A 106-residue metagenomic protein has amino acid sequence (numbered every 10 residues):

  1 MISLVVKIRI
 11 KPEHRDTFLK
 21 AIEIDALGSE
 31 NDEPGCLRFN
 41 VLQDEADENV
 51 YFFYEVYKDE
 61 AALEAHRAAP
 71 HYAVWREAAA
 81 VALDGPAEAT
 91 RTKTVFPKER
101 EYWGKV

Functional and structural regions predicted by a protein language model:
I2-N40: N-terminal first-folded block
I2-R9, R38-A68, K105: Short, well-ordered beta-strand segments in beta-rich or mixed alpha/beta enzyme and ligand-binding folds
E13, I24, E48, P70 (+2 more regions): Short alpha-helical
E13-R15, A21, D44, A73 (+1 more regions): A periodicity- and composition-biased signal for non-globular, repetitive helical segments
I24-C36, V56-T90: An amphipathic, aromatic/His-enriched active-site/gating alpha helix that lines ligand/cofactor pockets
V41-N49, E77-V106: Glycine-rich beta-strand-turn "strand-cap" elements at beta-sheet edges
